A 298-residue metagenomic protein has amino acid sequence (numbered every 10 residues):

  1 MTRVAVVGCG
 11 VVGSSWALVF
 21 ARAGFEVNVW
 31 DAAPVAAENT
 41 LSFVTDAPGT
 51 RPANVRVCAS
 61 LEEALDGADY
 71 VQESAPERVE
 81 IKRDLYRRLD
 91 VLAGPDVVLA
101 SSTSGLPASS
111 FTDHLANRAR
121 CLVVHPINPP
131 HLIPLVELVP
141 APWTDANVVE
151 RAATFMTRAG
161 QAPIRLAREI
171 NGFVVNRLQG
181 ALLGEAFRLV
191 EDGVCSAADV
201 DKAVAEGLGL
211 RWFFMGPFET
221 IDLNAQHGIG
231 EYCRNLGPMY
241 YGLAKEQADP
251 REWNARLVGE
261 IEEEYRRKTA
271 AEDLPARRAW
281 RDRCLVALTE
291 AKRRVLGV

Functional and structural regions predicted by a protein language model:
M1-T50: NAD(P)+-binding Rossmann beta1-loop-alpha1 motif at the extreme N-terminus of oxidoreductases
T2, A23-F25, Q161, A197-V298: NAD(P)-dependent Rossmann-like dehydrogenase/reductase catalytic/cofactor-binding core
V7, W30, C58, S74 (+3 more regions): Structural motif
A23, L138-E169, G180-R211: Internal alpha-helical scaffold of NAD(P)-dependent oxidoreductase catalytic cores
N28, V44, Q179-E185: Structural/interface elements that position substrates and couple domains in central-metabolism enzymes
A32-V35, G49-L99, L106: Rossmann-like NAD(P)-binding element
S101-R168, G172, N176: Rossmann-fold dinucleotide-binding core
